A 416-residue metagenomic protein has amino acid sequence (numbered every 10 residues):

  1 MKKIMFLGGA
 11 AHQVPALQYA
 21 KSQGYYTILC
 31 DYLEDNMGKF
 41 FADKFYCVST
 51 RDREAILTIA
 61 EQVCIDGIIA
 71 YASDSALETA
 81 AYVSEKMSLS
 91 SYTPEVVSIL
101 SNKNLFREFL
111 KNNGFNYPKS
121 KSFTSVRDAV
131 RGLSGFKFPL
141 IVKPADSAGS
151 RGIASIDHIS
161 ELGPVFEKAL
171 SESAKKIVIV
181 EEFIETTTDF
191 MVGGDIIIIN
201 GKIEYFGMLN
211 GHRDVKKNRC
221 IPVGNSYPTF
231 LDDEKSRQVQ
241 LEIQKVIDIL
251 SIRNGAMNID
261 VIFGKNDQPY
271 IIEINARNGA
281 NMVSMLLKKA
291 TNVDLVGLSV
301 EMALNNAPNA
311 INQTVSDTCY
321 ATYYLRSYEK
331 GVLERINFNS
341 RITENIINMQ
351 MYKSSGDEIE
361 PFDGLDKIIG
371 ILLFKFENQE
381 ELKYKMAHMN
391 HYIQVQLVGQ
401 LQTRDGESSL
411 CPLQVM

Functional and structural regions predicted by a protein language model:
M1-E95, R127, N309, S327 (+2 more regions): ATP-binding N-terminal substructure of ATP-dependent carboxylate-amine bond-forming enzymes
K3-M5, L140, I203: Conserved hydrophobic helix-helix packing surfaces used for dimerization/oligomerization
E85-G152, I159: A conserved helix-loop-beta module that forms one wall/lid of the active-site cleft in ATP-utilizing catalytic domains
N116-K119, P139-V142, S155-M191, R219-N225 (+1 more regions): Conserved ATP-binding module of the ATP-grasp superfamily
A154, P164-K168, E181, F190-H212 (+6 more regions): Beta-strand scaffold of nucleotide-dependent catalytic cores
E181-E182, R253-K265, R404-L413: A short glycine-rich, hydrophobically flanked beta-strand micro-motif that places a catalytic Asp/Glu for divalent metal
R237-I259, K265, N275-G331: Active-site "cap" helix and flanking loop/linker of ATP-utilizing ligase/carboxylase catalytic domains
L325-S355: Glycine-rich active-site loop/lid that clamps phosphate-bearing ligands
